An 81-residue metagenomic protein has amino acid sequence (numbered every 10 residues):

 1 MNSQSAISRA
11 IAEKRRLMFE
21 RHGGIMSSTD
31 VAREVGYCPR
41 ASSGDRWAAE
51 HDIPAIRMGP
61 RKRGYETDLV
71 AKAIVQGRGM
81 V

Functional and structural regions predicted by a protein language model:
N2-I7, D68-V81: A short, Lys/Arg-enriched interface patch at domain edges and termini
Q4-R46, Q76: Polyanion-binding surface elements
R21-H22, R57, K62, V75-G77: Intrinsically disordered, low-complexity segments enriched in small/polar residues
S28, T67-D68: Structural motif detector for alpha-helix initiation sites
E34-G64: Major-groove DNA-recognition helix of helix-turn-helix-type DNA-binding domains
